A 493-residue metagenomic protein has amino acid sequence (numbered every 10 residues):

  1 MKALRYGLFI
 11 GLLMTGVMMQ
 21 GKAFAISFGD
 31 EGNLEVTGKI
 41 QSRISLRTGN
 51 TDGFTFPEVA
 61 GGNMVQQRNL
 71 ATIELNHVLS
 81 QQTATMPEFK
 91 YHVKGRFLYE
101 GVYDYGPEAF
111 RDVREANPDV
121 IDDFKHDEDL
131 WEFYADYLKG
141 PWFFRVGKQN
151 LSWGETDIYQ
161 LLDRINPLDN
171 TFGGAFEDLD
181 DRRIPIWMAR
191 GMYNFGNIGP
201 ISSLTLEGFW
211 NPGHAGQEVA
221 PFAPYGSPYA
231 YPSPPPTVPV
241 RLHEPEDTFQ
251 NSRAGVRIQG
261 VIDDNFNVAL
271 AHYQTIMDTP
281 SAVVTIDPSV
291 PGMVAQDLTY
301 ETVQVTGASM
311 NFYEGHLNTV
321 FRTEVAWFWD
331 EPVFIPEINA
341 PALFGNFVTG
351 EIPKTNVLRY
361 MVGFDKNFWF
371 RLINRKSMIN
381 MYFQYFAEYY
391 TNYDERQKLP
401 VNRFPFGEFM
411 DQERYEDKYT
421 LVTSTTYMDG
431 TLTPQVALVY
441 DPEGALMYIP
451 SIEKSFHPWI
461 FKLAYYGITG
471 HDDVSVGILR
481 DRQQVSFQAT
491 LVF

Functional and structural regions predicted by a protein language model:
F24-V36, N76-Y91, L138-P141, R145 (+5 more regions): Short loop/turn motifs that connect adjacent beta-strands in outer-membrane beta-barrel proteins
S27-T55, F89-F97, G101: Transmembrane beta-strand segments of Gram-negative outer membrane beta-barrel proteins
G32, L46, N63-A71, H126-W131 (+7 more regions): Residues that define the transmembrane beta-barrel architecture of outer-membrane proteins
S42-T48, G95-G101, K139-P141, N150-S152 (+11 more regions): Transmembrane beta-strands of outer-membrane beta-barrel pores
A71-H77, V93, E132-Y137, A189-Y193 (+9 more regions): Residues on the lipid-exposed face of transmembrane beta-strands in outer-membrane beta-barrel proteins
Q82, M86, Y273-T275, R322-P332 (+1 more regions): Detector for outer-membrane/organellar transmembrane beta-barrel domains, recognizing the amphipathic beta-strand
T83-S227, Y466-H471: Outer membrane beta-barrel
L479-F493: Outer-membrane beta-barrel "beta-signal"
